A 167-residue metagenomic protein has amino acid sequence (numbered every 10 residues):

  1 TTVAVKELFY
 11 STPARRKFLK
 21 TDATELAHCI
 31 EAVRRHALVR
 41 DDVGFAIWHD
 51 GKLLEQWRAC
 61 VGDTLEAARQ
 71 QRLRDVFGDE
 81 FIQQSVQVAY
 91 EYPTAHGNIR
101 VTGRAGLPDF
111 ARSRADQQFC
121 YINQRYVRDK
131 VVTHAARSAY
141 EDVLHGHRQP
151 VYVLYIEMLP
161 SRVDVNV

Functional and structural regions predicted by a protein language model:
T1-V167: N-terminal phosphate-binding caps/lids of nucleotide- and nucleic-acid-binding domains
